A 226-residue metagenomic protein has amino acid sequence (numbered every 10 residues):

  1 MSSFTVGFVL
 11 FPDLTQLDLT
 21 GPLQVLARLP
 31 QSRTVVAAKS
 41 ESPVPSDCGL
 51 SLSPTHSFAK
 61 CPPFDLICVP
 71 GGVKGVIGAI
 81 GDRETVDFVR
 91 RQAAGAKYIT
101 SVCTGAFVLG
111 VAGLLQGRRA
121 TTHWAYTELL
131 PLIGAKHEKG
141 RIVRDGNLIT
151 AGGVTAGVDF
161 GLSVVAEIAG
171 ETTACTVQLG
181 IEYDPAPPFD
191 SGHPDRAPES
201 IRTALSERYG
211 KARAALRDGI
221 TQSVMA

Functional and structural regions predicted by a protein language model:
M1-I99, F107-V111, T127-L129, H137-K139 (+1 more regions): Extended, subdomain-level signal for the structured scaffold at the beginning of enzyme domains
D18, G153-F160: Catalytic-loop motifs flanking and including active-site residues across diverse enzymes
D82, V102, V154: Short, conserved glycine- and acidic-residue-centered signature motifs in active-site or ligand-binding loops
I99-T100, A120: A short beta-strand/loop micro-motif in the catalytic core of glycosyltransferases that engages the nucleotide-sugar
G105-V108, A112-A156: A contiguous binding-surface segment within folded domains or other stable secondary-structure elements
